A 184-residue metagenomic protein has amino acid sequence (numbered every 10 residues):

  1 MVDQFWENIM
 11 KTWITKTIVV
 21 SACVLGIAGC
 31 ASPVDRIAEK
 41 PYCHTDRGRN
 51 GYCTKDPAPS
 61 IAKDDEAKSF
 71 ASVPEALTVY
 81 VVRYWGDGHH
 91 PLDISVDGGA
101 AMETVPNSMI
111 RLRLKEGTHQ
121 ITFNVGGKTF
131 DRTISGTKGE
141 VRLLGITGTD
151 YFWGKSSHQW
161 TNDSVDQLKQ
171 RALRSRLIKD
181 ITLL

Functional and structural regions predicted by a protein language model:
M1-S32: Sec-dependent bacterial lipoprotein signal peptides
C30-L184: Short loop/turn and low-complexity linker motifs enriched in small/turn-promoting residues
